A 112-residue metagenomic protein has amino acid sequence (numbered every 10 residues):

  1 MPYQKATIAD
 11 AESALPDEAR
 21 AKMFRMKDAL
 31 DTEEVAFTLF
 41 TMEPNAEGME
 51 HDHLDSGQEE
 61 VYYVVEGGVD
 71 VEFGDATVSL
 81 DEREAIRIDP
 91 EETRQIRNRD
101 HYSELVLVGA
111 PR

Functional and structural regions predicted by a protein language model:
M1-A36, E43: A short, N-terminal "cap"/entry segment at the start of jelly-roll beta-barrel domains of the cupin/DSBH fold
M23, F37-T41, V61, A85-R87: Conserved hydrophobic/aromatic beta-strand scaffold that supports enzyme active sites
A29-A36, A46-E60: A short beta-loop-beta micro-motif enriched in histidine and acidic residues
D31-E33, E72-A76, R99: Short strand-coil-strand connectors
F40-M42, L54-V71: Short, conserved beta-strand element in jelly-roll/cupin
V61, G68-D70, T77, T93 (+1 more regions): Structural motif
G74-E91: Short acidic-glycine-tyrosine-enriched beta hairpin
P90-R112: Ligand-binding loop in jelly-roll beta-barrel domains
